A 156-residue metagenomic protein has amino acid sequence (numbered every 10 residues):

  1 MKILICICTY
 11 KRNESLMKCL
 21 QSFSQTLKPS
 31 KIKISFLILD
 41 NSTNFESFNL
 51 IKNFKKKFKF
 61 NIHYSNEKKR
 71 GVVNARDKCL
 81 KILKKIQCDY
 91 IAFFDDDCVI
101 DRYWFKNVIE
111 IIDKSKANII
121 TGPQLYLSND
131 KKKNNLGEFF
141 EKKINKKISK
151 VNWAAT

Functional and structural regions predicted by a protein language model:
I3-S15, C19, T26, L39: A conserved hydrophobic helix/loop-capping motif in glycosyltransferases and polysaccharide synthases
S22-K33: Short, acidic, metal-binding catalytic loop of nucleotide-sugar glycosyltransferases
K33-S42, S65-E67: Short beta-strand/loop segment that forms part of the nucleotide-sugar
I38-N49, C98: A conserved acidic beta->alpha catalytic loop
E67-K85: Glycine-rich, basic loop-to-helix element that forms the pyrophosphate-binding segment of sugar-nucleotide handling
C88-V99: Short beta-strand-to-loop acidic/aromatic patch adjacent to the donor-nucleotide binding site
Y103-N135: Conserved donor NDP-sugar-binding/catalytic core segment of glycosyltransferases
N145-T156: A recurrent flexible, glycine/aromatic-enriched loop bordering the glycosyltransferase active site that acts as
